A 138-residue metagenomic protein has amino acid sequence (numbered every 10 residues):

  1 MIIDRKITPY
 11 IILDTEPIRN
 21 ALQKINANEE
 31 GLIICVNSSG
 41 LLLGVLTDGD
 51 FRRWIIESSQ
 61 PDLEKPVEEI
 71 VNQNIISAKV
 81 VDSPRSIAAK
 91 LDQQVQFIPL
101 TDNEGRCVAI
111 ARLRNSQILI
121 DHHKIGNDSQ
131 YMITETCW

Functional and structural regions predicted by a protein language model:
M1-Y10, E64-I75, Y131-I133: Bateman (tandem CBS) regulatory domains
I2-D4, L91, K124-Q130: Solvent-exposed alpha-helices and their adjacent loops that cap or buttress functional pockets in soluble metabolic
Y10-E30, V36-N37, I55, I76-V95 (+2 more regions): The conserved cystathionine-beta-synthase
E16, L46, K65, D82 (+1 more regions): Short beta-to-alpha loop/turn elements within the nucleotide-binding domains of ABC transporters
A27, I34, L41-I56, Q94 (+2 more regions): Short beta->alpha transition motifs characteristic of CBS
S39-G40, V45, E135-W138: A short, flexible N-terminal coil/short beta segment enriched in small residues
D50-W54, S58-E69: N-terminal positively charged helical leader segments and presequences
N115, N127-W138: N-terminal nucleotide-binding beta1-loop-alpha1 segment
